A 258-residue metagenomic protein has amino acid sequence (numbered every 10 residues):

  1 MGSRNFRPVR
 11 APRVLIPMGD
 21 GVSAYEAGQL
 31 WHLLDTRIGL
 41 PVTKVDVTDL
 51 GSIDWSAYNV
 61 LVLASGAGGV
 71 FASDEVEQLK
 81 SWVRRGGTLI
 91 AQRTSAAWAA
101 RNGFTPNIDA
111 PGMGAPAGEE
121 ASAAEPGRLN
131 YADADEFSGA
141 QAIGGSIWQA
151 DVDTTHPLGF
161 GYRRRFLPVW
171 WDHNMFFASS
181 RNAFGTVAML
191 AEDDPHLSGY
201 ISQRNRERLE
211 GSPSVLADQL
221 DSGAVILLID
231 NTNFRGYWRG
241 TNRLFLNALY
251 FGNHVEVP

Functional and structural regions predicted by a protein language model:
M1, A142-G144, E210-S212: Residues that act as N-cap/strand-start positions at coil-to-secondary-structure junctions
M1-R13, A27-W31: Flexible inter-domain linker/hinge segments
R4-R7, T36-L40, P157, R163-P168 (+3 more regions): Extracellular ligand-binding/catalytic regions of CAZymes and related secreted enzymes and adhesion modules
L15, G19-I108, P116-A117, R235: Helical hinge/lid and interdomain linker segments adjacent to catalytic or ligand-binding clefts that mediate domain
D20, A24, G69, L89 (+4 more regions): Hydrophobic alpha-helical scaffolding
V42-K44, L89, I147, V187 (+1 more regions): Conserved beta-strand scaffold positions in the cores of enzyme catalytic domains, especially in NTP/NDP-utilizing
N102-S198: An acidic, glycine-rich "communication" segment
